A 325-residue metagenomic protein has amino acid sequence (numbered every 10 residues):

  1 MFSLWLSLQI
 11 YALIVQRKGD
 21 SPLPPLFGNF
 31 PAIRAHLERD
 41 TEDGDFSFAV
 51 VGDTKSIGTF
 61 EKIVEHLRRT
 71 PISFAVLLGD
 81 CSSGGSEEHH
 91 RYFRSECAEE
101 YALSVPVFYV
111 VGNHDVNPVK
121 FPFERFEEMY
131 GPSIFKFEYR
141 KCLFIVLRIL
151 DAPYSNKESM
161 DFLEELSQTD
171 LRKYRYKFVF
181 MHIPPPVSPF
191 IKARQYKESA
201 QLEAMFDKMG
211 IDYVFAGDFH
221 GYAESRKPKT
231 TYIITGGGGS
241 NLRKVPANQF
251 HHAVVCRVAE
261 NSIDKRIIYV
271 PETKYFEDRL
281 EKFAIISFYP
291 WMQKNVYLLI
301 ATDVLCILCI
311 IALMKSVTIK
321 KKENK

Functional and structural regions predicted by a protein language model:
M1-Q9, L305-C309: Hydrophobic membrane-insertion alpha-helices, especially the h-region of bacterial N-terminal signal peptides
Q9-Y92: N-terminal active-site segment of His-dependent metallophosphoesterases
R17-A32, H36-D40, E87-K177, A193-Y213 (+1 more regions): Extended active-site neighborhood of metal-dependent phosphoesterases/phosphodiesterases
K18-L26, R226, V254-K325: A short C-terminal boundary segment appended to hydrolase-like catalytic domains
F48-V50, A75-L77, Y109, V179 (+1 more regions): Residue-level marker for buried hydrophobic side chains located in beta-strands that build the well-ordered beta-sheet
D53, G79-D80, V105, G112-N113 (+2 more regions): Active-site glycine-centered loops adjacent to acidic/histidine catalytic or metal-binding residues that shape
S56, S82-S83, D115, P185 (+1 more regions): Short active-site segment of divalent metal-dependent hydrolases/proteases that encodes the spacing between
V111, F178-P189: Active-site segments of SGNH/GDSL-like serine hydrolases that catalyze O-acetyl group transfer/hydrolysis on lipids
